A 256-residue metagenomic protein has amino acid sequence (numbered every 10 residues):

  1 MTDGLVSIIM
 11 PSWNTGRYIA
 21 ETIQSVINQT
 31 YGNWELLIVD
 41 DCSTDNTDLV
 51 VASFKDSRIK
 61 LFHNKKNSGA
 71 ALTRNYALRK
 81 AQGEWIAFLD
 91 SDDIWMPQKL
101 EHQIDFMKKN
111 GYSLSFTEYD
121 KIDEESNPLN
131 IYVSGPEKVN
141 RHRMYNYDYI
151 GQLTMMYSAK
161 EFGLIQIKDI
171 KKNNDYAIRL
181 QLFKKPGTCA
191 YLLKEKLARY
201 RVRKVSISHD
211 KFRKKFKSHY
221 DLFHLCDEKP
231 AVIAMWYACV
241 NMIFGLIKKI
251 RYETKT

Functional and structural regions predicted by a protein language model:
M1-I27: N-proximal low-complexity "stem/linker" segments adjacent to membrane-targeting elements
R17-A20, D45-S53, I94, Q98: Acidic helix N-cap motif at the loop->helix transition within catalytic regions of sugar-transfer enzymes
S25, G32, D40-L49, K66-S68 (+1 more regions): A conserved acidic beta->alpha catalytic loop
N64-A81, H102: Glycine-rich, basic loop-to-helix element that forms the pyrophosphate-binding segment of sugar-nucleotide handling
R79, Y132, P136-K214, S218: Conserved nucleotide-sugar donor-binding catalytic segment
I86: Short aromatic/hydrophobic "clamp" motif used to bind/position activated sugar donors
D90-I94, E118: The conserved acidic donor/metal-binding loop of glycosyltransferases
Q98-L129: Conserved donor NDP-sugar-binding/catalytic core segment of glycosyltransferases
